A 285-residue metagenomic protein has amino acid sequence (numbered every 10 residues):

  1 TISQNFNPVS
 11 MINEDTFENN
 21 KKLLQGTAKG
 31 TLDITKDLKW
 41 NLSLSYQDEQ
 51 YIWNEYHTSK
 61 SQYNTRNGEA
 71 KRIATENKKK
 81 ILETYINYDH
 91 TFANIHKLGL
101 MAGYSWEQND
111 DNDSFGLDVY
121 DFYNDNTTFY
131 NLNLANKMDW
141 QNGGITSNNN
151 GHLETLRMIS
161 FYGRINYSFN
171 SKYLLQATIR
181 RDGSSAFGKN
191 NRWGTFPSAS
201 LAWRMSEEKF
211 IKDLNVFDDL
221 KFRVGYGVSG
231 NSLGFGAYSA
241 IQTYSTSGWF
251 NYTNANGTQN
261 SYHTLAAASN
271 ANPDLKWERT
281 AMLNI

Functional and structural regions predicted by a protein language model:
T1-H57, N67-I285: Extracellular/periplasmic, surface-exposed regions of secreted and cell-surface proteins
